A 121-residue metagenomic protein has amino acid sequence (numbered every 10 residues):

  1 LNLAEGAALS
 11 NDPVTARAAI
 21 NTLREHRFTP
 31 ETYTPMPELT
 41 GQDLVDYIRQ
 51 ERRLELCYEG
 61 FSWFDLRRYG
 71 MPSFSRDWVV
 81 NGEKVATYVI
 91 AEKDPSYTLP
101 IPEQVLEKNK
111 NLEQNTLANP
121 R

Functional and structural regions predicted by a protein language model:
L1-R121: Acidic/polar-rich alpha-helix caps and helix-coil junctions
